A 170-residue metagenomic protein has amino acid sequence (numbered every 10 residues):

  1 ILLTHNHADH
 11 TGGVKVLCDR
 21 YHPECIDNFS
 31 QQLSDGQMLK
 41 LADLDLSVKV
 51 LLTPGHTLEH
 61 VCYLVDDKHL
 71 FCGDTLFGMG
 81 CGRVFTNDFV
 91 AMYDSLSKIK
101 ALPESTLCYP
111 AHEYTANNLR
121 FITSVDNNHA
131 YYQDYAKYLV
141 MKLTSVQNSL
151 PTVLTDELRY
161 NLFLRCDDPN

Functional and structural regions predicted by a protein language model:
I1-K49: Active-site HxH/HxHxD metal-binding segment of metal-dependent hydrolases
I1-T4, A8, Y21-P23, T106 (+4 more regions): Intrinsic structural disorder
G12-G13, D27, A42, G80-G82 (+2 more regions): Glycine-centered flexibility motif
D19-N28, F71-G73, A130-D134: Short hydrophobic/aromatic-enriched beta-strand-loop microsegments
Y21-H22, T75, V125, D167: Prokaryotic Sec-type signal peptides and long signal-anchor helices with extended Leu/Ile/Val-rich h-regions
N28, S34, L76-M79, S149 (+1 more regions): Residue-level signal for pocket-adjacent positions within structured domains
Q31-D126: Catalytic core of the metallo-beta-lactamase
S97-L107, A116-N170: Accessory terminal helices/loops
